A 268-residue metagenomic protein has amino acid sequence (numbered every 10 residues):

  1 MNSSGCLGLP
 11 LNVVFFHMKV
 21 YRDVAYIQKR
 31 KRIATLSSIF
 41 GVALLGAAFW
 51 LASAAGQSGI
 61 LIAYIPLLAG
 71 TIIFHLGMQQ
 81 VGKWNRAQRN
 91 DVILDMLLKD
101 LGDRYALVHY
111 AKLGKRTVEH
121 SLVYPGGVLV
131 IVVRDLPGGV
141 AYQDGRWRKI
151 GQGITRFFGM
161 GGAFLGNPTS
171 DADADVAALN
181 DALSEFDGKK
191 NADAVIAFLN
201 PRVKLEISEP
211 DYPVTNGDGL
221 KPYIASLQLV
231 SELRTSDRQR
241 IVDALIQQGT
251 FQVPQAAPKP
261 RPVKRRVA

Functional and structural regions predicted by a protein language model:
C6, P10-R116, V123-L129, R134-Y142 (+1 more regions): Surface-exposed interaction regions that form or flank ligand-binding interfaces
R148: TOPRIM-like Mg2+-dependent DNA-processing core and adjacent phosphate-binding/basic surface
